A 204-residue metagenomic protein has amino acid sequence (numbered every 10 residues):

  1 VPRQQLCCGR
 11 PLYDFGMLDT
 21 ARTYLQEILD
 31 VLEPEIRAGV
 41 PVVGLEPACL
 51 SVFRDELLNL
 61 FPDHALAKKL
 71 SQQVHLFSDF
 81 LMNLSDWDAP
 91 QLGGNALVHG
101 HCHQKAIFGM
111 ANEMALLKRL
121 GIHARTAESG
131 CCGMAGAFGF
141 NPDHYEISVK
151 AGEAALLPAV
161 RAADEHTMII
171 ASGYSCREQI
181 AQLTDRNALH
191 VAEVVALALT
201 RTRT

Functional and structural regions predicted by a protein language model:
V1-T204: Iron-sulfur cluster-binding electron-transfer modules in prokaryotic oxidoreductases
